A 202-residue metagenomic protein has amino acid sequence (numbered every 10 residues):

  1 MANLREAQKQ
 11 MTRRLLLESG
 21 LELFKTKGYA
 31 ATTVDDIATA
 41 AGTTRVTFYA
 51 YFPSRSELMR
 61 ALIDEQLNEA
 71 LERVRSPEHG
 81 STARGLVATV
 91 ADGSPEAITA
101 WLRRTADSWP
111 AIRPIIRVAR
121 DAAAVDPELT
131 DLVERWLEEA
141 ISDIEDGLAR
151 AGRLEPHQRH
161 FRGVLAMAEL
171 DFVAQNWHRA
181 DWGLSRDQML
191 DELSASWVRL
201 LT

Functional and structural regions predicted by a protein language model:
M1-M11, T82-L86, G152: N-terminal intrinsically disordered/low-complexity leader segments
Q8-G20, I37, L62-A70, I144: Generic hydrophobic, amphipathic alpha-helix propensity
L15, S19, L23-E57, A61: Helix-turn-helix
T26, L62-A100, I144: Amphipathic alpha-helical linker/stalk segments
V74, E96, A100, R104-R117 (+5 more regions): Amphipathic alpha-helical packing segments from all-alpha helical-bundle domains
P77-L86, R113-A123, A151, W177-D181: Secondary-structure edge/capping motif, primarily at the C-terminal ends of alpha-helices and the immediately following
